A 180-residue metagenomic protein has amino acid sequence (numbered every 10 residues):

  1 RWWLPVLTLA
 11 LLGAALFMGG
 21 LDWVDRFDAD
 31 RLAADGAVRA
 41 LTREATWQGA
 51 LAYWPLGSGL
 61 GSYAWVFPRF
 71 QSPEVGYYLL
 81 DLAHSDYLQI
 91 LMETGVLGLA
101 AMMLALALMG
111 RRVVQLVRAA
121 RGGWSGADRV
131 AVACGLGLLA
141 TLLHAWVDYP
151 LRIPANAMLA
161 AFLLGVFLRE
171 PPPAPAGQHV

Functional and structural regions predicted by a protein language model:
R1-T8, S125-D128, A176-V180: Membrane-interfacial entry segments at the cytosolic side of transmembrane helices
R1-W54, L60, W65-V66: A membrane-periplasm/extracellular boundary helix in multi-pass inner-membrane enzymes that assemble envelope glycans
L7-L11, L97-G110, L136-L143, F162-L163: Lipid-exposed faces of alpha-helical membrane segments in multi-pass integral membrane proteins
A40-D81, Y87-I90, T94-A101: TM-adjacent membrane-interface loops and short helices in multi-pass inner/ER membrane proteins
L91-E93, V130-F162: Membrane helix-loop boundary segments at the extracytoplasmic
V96-V132: Hydrophobic transmembrane alpha-helices and their immediate junctions
V113-R121, P150-L151, A155, P171 (+1 more regions): Membrane-interfacial segments
M158-A174: Hydrophobic cores of alpha-helical transmembrane segments in multi-pass inner/ER membrane proteins, independent
